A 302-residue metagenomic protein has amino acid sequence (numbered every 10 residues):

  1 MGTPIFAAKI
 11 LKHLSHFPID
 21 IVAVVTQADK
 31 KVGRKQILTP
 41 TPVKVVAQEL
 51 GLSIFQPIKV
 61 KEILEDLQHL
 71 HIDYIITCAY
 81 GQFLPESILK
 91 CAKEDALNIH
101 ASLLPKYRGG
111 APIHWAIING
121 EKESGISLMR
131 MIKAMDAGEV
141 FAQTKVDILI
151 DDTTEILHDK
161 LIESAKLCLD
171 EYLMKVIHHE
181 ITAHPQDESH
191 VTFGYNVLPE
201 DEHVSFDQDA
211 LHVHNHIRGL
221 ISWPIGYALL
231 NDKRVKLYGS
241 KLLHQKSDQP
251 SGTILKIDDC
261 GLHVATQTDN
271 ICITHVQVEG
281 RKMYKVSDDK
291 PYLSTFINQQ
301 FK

Functional and structural regions predicted by a protein language model:
M1-P224, D232, K256-C260, T266-C272 (+4 more regions): One-carbon transfer enzymes
Y227: A recurrent short beta-strand within the Rossmann-like NAD(P)-dependent oxidoreductase core
L230-Q249: Short, solvent-exposed recognition patches
L243-L262: A conserved acidic, glycine/proline-rich C-terminal tail/linker
